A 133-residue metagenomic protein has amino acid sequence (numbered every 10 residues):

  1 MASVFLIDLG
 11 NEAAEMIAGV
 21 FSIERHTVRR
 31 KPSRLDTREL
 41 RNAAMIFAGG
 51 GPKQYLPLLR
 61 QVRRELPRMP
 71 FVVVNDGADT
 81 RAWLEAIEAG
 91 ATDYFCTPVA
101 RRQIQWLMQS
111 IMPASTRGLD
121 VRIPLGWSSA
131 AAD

Functional and structural regions predicted by a protein language model:
I7-K31: Two-component/phosphorelay signaling modules centered on CheY-like receiver
A14, R34-L66, N75-A82: Conserved phosphotransfer microenvironments
E85-A86: Residue preferences within the helical output face of two-component receiver
V99-M108: C-terminal output helix
S115-D133: CheY-like receiver
